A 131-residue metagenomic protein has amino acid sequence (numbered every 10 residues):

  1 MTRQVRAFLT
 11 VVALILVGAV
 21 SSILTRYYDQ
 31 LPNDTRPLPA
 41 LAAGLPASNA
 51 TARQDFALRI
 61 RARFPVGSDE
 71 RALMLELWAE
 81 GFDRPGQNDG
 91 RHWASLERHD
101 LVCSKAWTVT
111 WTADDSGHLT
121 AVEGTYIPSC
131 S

Functional and structural regions predicted by a protein language model:
M1-V5: Short, Lys/Arg-rich N-terminal segment immediately upstream of the first membrane anchor
R6-R26: Hydrophobic membrane-insertion alpha-helices, especially the h-region of bacterial N-terminal signal peptides
V20-L58: Compositionally biased P/S/T/G-rich terminal and signal peptide-adjacent segments that lie outside catalytic cores
A43-L75, E80: Terminal, regulation- and interaction-focused segments at domain boundaries
E70, D83, G117-T120: Short helix C-cap/helix-to-loop transition motifs enriched in small/turn-promoting residues
M74-T110: A cross-family detector of function-defining hotspots
L101-S131: Amphipathic N-proximal alpha-helical interface segments
